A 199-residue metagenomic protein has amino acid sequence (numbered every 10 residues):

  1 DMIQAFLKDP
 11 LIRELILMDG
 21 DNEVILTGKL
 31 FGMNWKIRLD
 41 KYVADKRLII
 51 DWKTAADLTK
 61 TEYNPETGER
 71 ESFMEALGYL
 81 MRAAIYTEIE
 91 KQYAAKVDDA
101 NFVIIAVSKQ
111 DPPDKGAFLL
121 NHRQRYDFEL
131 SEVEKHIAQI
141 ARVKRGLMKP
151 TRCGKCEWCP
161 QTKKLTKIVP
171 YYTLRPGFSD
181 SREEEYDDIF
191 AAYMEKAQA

Functional and structural regions predicted by a protein language model:
D1-L39, T151, E157, T173-G177: Metal-dependent nuclease catalytic cores that hydrolyze phosphodiester bonds in DNA/RNA, characterized by
Q4, I12, V43, T54 (+2 more regions): Low-complexity, compositionally biased segments
L11-M18, V43-D51, E90-A100: Secondary-structure boundary elements
E23-I25, Y42, I105-A106, P160: Residues in well-ordered beta-strands of folded domains
L26-L80: Non-catalytic protein-protein interaction segments used by genome-maintenance enzymes to assemble and couple activities
F73-L80, I85-A199: Metal-dependent nuclease catalytic regions and adjoining charged, substrate-binding loops involved in nucleic-acid end
